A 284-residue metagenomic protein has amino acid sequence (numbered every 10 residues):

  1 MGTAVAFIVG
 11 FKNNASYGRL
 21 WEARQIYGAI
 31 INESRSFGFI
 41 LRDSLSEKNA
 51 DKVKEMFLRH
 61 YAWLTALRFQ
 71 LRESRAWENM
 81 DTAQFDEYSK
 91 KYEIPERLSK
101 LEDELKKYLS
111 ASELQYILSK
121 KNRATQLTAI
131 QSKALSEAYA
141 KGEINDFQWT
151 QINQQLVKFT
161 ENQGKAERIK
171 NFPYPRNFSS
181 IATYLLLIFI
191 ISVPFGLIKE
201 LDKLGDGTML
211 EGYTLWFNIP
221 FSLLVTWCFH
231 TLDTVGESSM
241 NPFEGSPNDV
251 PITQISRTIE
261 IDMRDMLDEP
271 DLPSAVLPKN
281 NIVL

Functional and structural regions predicted by a protein language model:
M1-A15, R19, G164-M240: Alpha-helical transmembrane segments and their immediate juxtamembrane boundary regions in integral membrane proteins
M1-V53, A62, L187, D249-M263: N-terminal transmembrane hairpin
G18-E22, K48-R59, S112-R123, I144-Q151 (+5 more regions): Non-transmembrane, amphipathic alpha-helical segments
E33-I40, R59, W63-A66, L127-A134 (+3 more regions): Amphipathic, well-ordered alpha-helical segments in soluble domains
G38-L41, L64-L71, R75, L135 (+6 more regions): A structural signal for well-ordered alpha-helices, especially hydrophobic packing surfaces of coiled-coils
R42-K141: Long amphipathic alpha-helical segments that form oligomerization/scaffold cores
L118-I190, M240-I259: Membrane-associated alpha-helical segments
T226-L284: Cytosolic/matrix-facing juxtamembrane and C-terminal tails of multi-pass cellular membrane proteins
